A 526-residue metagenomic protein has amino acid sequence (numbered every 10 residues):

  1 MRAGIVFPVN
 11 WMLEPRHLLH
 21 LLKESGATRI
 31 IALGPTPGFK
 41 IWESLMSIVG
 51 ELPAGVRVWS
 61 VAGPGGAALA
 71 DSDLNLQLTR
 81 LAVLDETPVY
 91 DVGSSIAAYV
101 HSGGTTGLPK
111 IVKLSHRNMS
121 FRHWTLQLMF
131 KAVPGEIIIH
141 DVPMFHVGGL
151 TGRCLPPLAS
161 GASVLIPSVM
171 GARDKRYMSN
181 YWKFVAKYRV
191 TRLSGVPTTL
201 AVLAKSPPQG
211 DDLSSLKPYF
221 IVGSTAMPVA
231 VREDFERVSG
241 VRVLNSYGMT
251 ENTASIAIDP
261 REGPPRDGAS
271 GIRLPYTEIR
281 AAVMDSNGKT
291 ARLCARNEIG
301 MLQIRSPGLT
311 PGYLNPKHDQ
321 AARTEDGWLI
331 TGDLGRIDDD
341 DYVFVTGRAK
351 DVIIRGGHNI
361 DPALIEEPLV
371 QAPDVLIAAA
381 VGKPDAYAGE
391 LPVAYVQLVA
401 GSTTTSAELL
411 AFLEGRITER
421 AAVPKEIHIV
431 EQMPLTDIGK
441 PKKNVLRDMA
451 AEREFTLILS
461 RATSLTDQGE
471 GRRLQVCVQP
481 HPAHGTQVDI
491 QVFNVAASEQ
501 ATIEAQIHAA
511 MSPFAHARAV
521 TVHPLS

Functional and structural regions predicted by a protein language model:
G4-N75, R518-H523: Structural core segment of the AMP-binding/adenylate-forming
L13-I48, R122-I139, D174-V190: Conserved ATP-dependent adenylate/AMP-binding module captured primarily in the ANL superfamily
L13-K23, T28-G34, L193, S306 (+7 more regions): AMP-binding/adenylate-forming catalytic core of the ANL superfamily
A32-S44, P167-G171, Y181, A186-E233 (+2 more regions): Adenylate-forming
L78-H101, L108, K131-I137: Conserved pre-ATP/AMP-binding loop-to-beta segment of ANL
A97-F121: Conserved AMP-binding A3 loop
S120-I137, F145-T191, L200, K205-S206: Conserved AMP-binding/adenylation subdomain of ANL enzymes
P167, Y219-S246, T250-V343, A349-V352 (+1 more regions): Conserved AMP-binding/adenylate-forming
